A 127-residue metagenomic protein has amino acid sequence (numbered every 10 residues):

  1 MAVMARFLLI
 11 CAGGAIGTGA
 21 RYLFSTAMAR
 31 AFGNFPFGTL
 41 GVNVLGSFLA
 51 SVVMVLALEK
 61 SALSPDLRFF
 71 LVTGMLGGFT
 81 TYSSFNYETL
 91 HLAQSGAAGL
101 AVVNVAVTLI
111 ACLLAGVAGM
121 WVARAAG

Functional and structural regions predicted by a protein language model:
M1-G127: Membrane-interface helix-loop junctions in multi-pass transporters/channels
